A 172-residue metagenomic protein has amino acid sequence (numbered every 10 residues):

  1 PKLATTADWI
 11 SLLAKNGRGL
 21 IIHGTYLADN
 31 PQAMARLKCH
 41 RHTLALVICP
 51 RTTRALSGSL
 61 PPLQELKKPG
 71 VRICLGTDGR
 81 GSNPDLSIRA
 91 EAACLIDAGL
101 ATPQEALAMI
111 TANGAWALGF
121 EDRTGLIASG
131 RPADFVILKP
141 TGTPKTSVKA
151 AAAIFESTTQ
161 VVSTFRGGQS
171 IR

Functional and structural regions predicted by a protein language model:
P1-S82, G99-L100: Active-site core of metal-dependent hydrolases
K2-T5, W9, W116-L118, T143-V148 (+1 more regions): Short amphipathic alpha-helical surface micro-motifs
L12-K15, S59-P144: His/Asp/Glu-enriched, well-ordered alpha-helical/loop segment that forms or immediately abuts the divalent-metal
L37, L66, A92, G130 (+2 more regions): A generic structural signal for nonpolar/aromatic side chains embedded in well-ordered alpha-helices
R54, D122-G125, A152-A153: Flexible, active-site-adjacent loop/turn segments at secondary-structure boundaries
P132-R172: C-terminal cap of metal-dependent C-N hydrolases
